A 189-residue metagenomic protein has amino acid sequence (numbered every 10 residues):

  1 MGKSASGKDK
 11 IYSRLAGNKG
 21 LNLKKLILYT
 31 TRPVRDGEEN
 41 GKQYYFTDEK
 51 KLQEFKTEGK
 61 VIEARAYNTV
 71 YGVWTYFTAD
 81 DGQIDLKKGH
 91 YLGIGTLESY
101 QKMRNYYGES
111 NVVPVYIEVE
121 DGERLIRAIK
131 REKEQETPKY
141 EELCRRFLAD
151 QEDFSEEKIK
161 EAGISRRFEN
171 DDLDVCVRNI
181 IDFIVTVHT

Functional and structural regions predicted by a protein language model:
K3: P-loop (Walker A) phosphate-binding loop of NTP-binding proteins
K8-D9: Walker A/P-loop
A16-L26: Post-Walker A helix-loop "phosphate-sensing" segment adjacent to the P-loop in P-loop NTPases
L23, G108-V113, E161-S165: Short glycine-/polar-rich loops that comprise or flank the Walker A/P-loop and associated switch/sensor motifs
T30-Y91, G95-L97: ATP-dependent small-molecule kinase phosphotransfer cores that center on conserved nucleotide phosphate-binding segments
E58-I62, K130-Q135, F183-T186: Conserved AAA+ ATPase "sensor/coupling" helix adjacent to the nucleotide-binding pocket
H90-T96, Y107-E132: Conserved phosphate-donor/acceptor-positioning beta-strand/loop module used by diverse small-molecule
K133-I184: Small-molecule kinase domains that catalyze NTP-dependent phosphoryl transfer to phosphate-bearing small molecules
